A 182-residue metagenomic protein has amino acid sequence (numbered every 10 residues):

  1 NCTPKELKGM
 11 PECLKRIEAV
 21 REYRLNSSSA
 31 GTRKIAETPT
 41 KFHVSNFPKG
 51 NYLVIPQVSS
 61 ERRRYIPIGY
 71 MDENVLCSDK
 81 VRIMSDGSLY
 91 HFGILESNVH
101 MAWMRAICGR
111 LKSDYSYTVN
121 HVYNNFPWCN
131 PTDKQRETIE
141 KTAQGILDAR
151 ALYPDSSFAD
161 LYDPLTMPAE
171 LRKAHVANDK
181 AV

Functional and structural regions predicted by a protein language model:
N1-V182: S-adenosyl-L-methionine
